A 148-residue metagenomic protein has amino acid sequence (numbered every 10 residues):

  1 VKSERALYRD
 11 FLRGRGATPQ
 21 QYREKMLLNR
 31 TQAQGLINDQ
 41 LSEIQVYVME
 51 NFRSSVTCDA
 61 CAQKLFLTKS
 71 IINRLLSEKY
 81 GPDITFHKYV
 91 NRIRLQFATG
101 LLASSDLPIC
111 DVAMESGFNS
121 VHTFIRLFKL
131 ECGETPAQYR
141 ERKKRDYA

Functional and structural regions predicted by a protein language model:
V1, Q34-N38, S55: Short, solvent-exposed loop/helix junctions and linker helices that flank or host conserved functional motifs
V1-N29, C58-V90, A113-T135: Basic/polar phosphate-binding segments, predominantly the helix-turn-helix DNA-binding elements of transcriptional
Y22-M49, E78-N119, E141-A148: Terminal helix-turn-helix DNA-binding modules in bacterial transcription factors
N51-F52, P136: Short coil turns that delineate tetratricopeptide repeat
S55-T57, P108: Short, charged amphipathic recognition helices of the HTH superfamily and cognate SANT/SANTA-like modules
